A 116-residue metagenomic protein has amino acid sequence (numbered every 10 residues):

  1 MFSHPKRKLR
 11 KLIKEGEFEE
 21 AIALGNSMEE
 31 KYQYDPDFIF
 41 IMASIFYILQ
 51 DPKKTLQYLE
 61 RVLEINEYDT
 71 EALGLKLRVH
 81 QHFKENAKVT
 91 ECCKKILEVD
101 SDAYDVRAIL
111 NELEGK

Functional and structural regions predicted by a protein language model:
F2-D35, I41, I48: Alpha-helical segment of the N-proximal tetratricopeptide repeat
K6-R7, D37-I41, E71-L75, E91 (+1 more regions): Alpha-solenoid helical repeat scaffolds
K14-E15, I48, H82, E112-K116: Register position in tetratricopeptide repeats
S27-E30, E60-E64, L97-E98: Conserved structural position within tetratricopeptide repeats
